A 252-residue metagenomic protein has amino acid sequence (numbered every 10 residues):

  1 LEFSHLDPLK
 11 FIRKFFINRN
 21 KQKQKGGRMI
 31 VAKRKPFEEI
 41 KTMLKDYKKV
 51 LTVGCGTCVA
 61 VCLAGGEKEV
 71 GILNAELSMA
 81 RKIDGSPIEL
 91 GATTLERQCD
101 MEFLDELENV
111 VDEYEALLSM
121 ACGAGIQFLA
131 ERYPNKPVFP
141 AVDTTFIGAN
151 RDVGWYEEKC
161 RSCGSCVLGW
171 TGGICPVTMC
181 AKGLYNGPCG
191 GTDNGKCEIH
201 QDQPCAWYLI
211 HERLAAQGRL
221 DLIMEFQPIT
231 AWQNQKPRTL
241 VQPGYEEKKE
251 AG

Functional and structural regions predicted by a protein language model:
L1-A92, D105-L117, E131-W170, I174-G252: Iron-sulfur (Fe-S) cluster-binding modules
G91-C99: Short beta->alpha junction loops
S119-G123: N-terminal glycine-rich "phosphate-gripper" loop used for MgATP/nucleotide binding and carboxylate activation
G125-Q127: Short, well-ordered alpha-helical microsegments
